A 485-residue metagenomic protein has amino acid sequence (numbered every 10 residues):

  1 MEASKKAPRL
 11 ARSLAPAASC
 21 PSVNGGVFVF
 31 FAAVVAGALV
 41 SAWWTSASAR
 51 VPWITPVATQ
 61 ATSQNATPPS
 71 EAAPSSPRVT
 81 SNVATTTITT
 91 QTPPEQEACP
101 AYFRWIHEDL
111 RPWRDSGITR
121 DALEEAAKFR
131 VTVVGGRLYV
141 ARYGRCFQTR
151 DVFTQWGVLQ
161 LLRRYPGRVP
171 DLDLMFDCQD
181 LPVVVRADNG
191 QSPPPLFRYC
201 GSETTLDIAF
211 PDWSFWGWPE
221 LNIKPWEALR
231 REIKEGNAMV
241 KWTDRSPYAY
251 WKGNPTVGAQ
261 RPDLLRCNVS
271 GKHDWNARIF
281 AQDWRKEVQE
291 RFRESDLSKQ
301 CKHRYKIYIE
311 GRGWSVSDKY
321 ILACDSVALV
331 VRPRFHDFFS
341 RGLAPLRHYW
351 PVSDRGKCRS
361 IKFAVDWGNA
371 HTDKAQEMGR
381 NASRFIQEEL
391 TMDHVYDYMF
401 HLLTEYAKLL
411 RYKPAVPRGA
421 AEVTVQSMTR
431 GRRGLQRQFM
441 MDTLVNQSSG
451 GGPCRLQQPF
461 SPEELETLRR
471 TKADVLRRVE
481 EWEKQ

Functional and structural regions predicted by a protein language model:
E2-D296, V416, A420-S427, L435-Q485: Secretory-pathway glycan-assembly enzymes, especially type II membrane glycosyltransferases that use nucleotide-sugar
S298-S427, R432-K484: Catalytic binding pocket for nucleotide-activated donors in carbohydrate/polymer assembly enzymes
